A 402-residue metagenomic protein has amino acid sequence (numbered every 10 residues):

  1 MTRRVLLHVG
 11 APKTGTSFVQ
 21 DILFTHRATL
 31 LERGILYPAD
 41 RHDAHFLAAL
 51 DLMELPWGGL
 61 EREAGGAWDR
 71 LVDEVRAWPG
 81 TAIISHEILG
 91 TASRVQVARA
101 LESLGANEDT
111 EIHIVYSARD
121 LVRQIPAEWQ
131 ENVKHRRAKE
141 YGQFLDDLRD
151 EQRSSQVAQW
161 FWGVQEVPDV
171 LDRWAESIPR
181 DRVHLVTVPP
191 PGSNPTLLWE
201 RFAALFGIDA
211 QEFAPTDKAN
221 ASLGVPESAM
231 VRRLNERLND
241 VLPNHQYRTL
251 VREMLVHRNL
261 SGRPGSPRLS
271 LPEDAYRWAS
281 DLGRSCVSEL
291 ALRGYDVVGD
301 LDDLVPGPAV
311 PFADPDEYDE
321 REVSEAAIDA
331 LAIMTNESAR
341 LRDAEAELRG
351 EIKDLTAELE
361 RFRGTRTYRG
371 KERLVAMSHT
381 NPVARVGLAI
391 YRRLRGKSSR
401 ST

Functional and structural regions predicted by a protein language model:
M1-T402: Anion-recognition interface
